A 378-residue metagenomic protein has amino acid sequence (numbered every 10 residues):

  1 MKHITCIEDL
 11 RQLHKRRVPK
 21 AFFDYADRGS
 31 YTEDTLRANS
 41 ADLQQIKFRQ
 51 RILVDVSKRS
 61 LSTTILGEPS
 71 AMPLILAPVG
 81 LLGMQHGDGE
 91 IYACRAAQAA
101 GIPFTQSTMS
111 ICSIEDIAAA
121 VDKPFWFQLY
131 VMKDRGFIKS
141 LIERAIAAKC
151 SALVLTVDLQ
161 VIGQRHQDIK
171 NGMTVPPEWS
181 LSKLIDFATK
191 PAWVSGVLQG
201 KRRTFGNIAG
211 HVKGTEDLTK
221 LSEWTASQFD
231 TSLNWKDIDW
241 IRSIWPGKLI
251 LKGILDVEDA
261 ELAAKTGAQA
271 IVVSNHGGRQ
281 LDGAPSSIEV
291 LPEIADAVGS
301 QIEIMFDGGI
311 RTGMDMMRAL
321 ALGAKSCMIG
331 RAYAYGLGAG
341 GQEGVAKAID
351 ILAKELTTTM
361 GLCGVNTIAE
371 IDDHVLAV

Functional and structural regions predicted by a protein language model:
M1-G67, G172-L233, A369-I371, A377: An N-cap/entry alpha-helix motif that binds or orients negatively charged groups
M1-Q44, E289-F306, I310-V378: Alpha/beta catalytic cores of nucleotide-metabolism and tRNA/nucleoside-modifying enzymes
G29, S107, Q128, L155 (+2 more regions): Active-site-adjacent beta-strand anchor residues
K47, S62-T64, P73-A77, P103-T105 (+2 more regions): Short, conserved beta-strand segments within well-ordered enzyme catalytic domains that often line or immediately flank
S70-M109, I114: Glycine-rich active-site/cofactor-binding loop and its immediate structural neighborhood
I75-L81, P124-Y130, S222-W224: Short, basic, glycine/proline-bearing loop/turn elements
R95, K133-F306, M314-R318, L322-R331 (+1 more regions): Alpha/beta enzyme core
A99-A120, P124-I138: A gly/proline- and charged-residue-enriched helix-loop-helix capping module
